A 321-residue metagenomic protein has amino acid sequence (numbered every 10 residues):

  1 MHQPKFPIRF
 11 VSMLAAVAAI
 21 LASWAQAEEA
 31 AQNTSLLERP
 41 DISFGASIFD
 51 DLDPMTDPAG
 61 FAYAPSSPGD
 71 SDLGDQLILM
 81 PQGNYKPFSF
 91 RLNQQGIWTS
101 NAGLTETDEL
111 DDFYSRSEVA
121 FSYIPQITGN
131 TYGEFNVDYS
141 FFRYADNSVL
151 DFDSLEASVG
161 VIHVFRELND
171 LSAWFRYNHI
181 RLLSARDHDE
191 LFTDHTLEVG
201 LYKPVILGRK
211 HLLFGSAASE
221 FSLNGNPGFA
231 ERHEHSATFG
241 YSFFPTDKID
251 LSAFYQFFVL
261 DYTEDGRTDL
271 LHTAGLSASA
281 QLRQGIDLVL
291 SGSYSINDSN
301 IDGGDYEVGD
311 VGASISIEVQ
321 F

Functional and structural regions predicted by a protein language model:
H2, W24-F88: N-terminal periplasmic/intermembrane-space "pro-region" immediately following the signal or transit peptide
G83, I124-N130, V164-L168, I206-K210 (+2 more regions): Outer-membrane beta-barrel channels and translocator barrels
F88-L92, G133-F135, A157, D170-F175 (+7 more regions): Transmembrane beta-strands of outer-membrane beta-barrel proteins
Q94-S100, P125, Y139-R143, Y177-L183 (+7 more regions): Transmembrane beta-strands of outer-membrane beta-barrel pores
Q95-A120, A145: Surface-exposed strand-loop-strand hairpins of Gram-negative outer-membrane beta-barrel proteins
D111-S117, D151-L155, L191-L197, F229-H235 (+2 more regions): Residues that define the transmembrane beta-barrel architecture of outer-membrane proteins
D138-R232: Outer-membrane pore/translocation modules
A280-Q281, D287, S291, E307-F321: Outer-membrane beta-barrel "beta-signal"
